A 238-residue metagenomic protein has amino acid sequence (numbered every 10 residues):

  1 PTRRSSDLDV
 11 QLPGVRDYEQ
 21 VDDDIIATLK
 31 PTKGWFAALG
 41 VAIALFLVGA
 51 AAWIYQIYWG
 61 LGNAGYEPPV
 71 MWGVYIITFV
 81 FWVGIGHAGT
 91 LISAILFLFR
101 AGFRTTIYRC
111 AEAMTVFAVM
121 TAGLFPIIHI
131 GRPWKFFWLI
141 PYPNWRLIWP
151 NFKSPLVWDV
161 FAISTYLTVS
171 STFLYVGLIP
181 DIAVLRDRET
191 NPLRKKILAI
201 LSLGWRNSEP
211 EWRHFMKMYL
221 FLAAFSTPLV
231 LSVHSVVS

Functional and structural regions predicted by a protein language model:
P1-S5: Short, small-residue-biased leader/transition segments that mark boundaries at the very start of proteins
S6-F79, I85: N-terminal regions that are enriched for targeting/export leaders and immediately downstream pro/stem segments
D9-D23, G89-A111, R186, T190-P210: Cytoplasmic juxtamembrane interface segments
T28-L29, W35-W53, I148, F152-S238: Long, contiguous internal "core" modules enriched in hydrophobic/ aromatic residues
A52-I77, G131-V157, E209-R213, V233-S238: Membrane-interface interhelical loops and short amphipathic "cap" helices that link adjacent transmembrane segments
I54-A64, P68, I95-Y108, I130-F137 (+1 more regions): Juxtamembrane/interface segments at transmembrane-helix termini
V70-W134: Membrane helical hairpin/interfacial module
Y108-S164, F173: A generic, well-ordered mixed alpha/beta core segment in the N-terminal half of proteins
